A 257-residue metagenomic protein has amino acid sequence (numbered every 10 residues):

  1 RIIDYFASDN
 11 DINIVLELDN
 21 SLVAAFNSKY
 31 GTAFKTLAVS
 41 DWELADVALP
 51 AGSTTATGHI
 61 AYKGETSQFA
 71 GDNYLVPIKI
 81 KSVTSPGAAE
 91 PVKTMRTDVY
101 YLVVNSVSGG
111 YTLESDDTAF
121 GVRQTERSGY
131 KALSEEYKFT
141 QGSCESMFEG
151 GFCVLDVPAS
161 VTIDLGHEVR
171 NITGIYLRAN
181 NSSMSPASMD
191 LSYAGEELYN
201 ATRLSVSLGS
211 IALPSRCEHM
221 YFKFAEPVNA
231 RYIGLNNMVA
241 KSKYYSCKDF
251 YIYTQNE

Functional and structural regions predicted by a protein language model:
V23-V47: Short beta-strand and strand-turn-strand segments in soluble, beta-rich domains
V47-A56, I211-R216: Short proline/glycine- and polar residue-rich coil/turn motifs
A51-S53, G58-S67: Short, hydrophobic beta-strand segments
T66-L75: Short glycine/proline/serine/threonine-rich loop/turn segments at secondary-structure transition edges
T84-V99: Beta-sandwich strand segments
Y100-H167, N180-M184, E257: Disordered, acidic Ser/Thr/Pro-rich linker "stalks" and the adjacent N-terminal cap of the next globular domain
P158, G166-Y176, N229-R231: Extended extracellular/luminal ectodomain segments enriched in beta-structured repeat modules
S182-E257: Trp- and acidic/polar-enriched beta-sheet ligand-binding modules for extracellular glycan and matrix recognition
